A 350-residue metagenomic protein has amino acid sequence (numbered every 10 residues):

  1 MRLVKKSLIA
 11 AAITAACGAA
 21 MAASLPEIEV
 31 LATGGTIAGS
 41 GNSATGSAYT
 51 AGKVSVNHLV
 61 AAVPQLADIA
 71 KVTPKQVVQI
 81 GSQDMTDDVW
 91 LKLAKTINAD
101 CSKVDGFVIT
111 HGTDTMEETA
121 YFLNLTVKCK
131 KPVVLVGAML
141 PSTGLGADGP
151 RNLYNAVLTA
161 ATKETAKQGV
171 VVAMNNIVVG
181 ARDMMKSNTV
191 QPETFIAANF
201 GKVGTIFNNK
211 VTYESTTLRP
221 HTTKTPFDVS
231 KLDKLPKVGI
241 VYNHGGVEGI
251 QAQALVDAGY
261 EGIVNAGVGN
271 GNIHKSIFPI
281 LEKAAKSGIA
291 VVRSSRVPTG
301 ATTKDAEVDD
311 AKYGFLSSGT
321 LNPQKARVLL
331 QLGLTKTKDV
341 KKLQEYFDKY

Functional and structural regions predicted by a protein language model:
M1-A22: Gram-negative bacterial Sec-dependent N-terminal signal peptides
A23-N98, P279, K283: ATP/NTP phosphate-donor binding region
L31, S55, A61-P64, G180-E261 (+2 more regions): Accessory alpha-helical/coil subdomains and C-terminal extensions that flank or cap enzyme catalytic cores
T33-T36, G112-T113, A138-P141, V268-N270 (+1 more regions): Short, ordered loop/turn segments at secondary-structure junctions
C101-M116, A258-N270: Short acidic, glycine-rich surface-loop motifs adjacent to enzyme active sites
T110-K131, I273-E282: Short Gly/Thr/Asp-enriched flexible loops that form oxyanion-binding sites at enzyme active sites
L135-F207: Internal gly/pro-rich beta-alpha loop/helix module that stabilizes soluble enzyme cofactors or their anionic handles
N270-Y350: C-terminal non-catalytic interaction/assembly regions of soluble proteins
